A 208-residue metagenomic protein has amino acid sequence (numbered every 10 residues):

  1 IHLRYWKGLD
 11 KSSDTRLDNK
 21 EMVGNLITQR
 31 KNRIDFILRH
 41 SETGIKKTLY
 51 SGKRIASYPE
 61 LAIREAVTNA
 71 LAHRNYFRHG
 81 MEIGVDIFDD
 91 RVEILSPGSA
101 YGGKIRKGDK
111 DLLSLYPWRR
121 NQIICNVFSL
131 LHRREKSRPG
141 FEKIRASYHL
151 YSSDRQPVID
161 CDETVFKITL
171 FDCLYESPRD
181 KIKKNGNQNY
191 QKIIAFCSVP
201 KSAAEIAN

Functional and structural regions predicted by a protein language model:
I1-N208: C-terminal regulatory or interaction extensions
